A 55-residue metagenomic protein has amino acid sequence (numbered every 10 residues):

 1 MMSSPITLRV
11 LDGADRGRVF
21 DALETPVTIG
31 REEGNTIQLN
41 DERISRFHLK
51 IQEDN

Functional and structural regions predicted by a protein language model:
M2-R9: Short structural boundary motif marking the start of a folded domain
R18-N55: Forkhead-associated
